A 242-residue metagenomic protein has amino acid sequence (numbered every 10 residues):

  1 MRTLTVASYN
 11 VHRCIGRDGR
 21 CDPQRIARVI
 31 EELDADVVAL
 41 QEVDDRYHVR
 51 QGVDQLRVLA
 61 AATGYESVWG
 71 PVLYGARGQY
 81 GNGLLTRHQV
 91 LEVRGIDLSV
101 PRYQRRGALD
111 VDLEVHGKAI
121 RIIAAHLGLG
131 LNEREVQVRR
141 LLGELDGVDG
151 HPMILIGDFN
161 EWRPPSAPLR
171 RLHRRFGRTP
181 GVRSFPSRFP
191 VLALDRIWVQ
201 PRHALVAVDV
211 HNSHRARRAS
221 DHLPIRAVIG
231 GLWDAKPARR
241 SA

Functional and structural regions predicted by a protein language model:
M1-V37, V49, A61-A62, E66-A242: Active-site regions of metal-assisted phosphoester/phosphodiester hydrolases, unifying DNase/endonuclease modules
R46-H48, Q55-L56: Membrane-embedded segments
V53-L56, N82: Generic internal hydrophobic packing segments that stabilize the cores of diverse globular domains
